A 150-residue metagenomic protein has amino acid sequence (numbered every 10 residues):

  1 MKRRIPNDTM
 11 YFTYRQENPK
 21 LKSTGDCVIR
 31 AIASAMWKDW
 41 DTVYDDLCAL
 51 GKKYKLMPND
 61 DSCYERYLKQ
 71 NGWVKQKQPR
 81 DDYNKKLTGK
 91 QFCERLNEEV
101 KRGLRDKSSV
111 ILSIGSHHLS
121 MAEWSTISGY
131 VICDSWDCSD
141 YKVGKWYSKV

Functional and structural regions predicted by a protein language model:
M1-K77: Active-site nucleophile-adjacent alpha helix/oxyanion-hole segment immediately C-terminal to the catalytic cysteine
G51-H117, A122-G144: Conserved active-site-adjacent core of cysteine acyl-enzyme catalytic domains
K145-V150: Disulfide-stabilized extracellular recognition modules
